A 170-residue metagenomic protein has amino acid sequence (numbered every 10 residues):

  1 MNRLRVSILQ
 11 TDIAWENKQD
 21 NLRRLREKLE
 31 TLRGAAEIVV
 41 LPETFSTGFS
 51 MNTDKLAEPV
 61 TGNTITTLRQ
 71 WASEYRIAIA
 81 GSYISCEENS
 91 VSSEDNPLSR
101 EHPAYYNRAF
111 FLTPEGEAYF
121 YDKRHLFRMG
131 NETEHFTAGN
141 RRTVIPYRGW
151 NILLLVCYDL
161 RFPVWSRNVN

Functional and structural regions predicted by a protein language model:
M1-E37: N-terminal active-site segment of His-dependent metallophosphoesterases
V6-I8, V40, A80, L154: Structural motif
S7-E16, F49-L56, W150-I152: Short, basic, glycine/proline-bearing loop/turn elements
D12-A14, F45-S46, I84-S85, D159-R161: Catalytic metal-binding/acid-base residues of hydrolase active sites
N17-R24, V60-T64, T137, R161: Soluble or luminal CAZymes and related metallo-dependent hydrolases
K18-N21, N52-T53, W165: Residues at alpha-helix caps and immediate loop-helix transition turns in enzyme cores, especially N- and C-cap
E27-P114: Cys-nucleophile CN-hydrolase/nitrilase-fold catalytic domain and related Cys-dependent amidase chemistry that acts on
N89, D95, R100-N170: Active-site catalytic loop in hydrolytic enzyme cores
